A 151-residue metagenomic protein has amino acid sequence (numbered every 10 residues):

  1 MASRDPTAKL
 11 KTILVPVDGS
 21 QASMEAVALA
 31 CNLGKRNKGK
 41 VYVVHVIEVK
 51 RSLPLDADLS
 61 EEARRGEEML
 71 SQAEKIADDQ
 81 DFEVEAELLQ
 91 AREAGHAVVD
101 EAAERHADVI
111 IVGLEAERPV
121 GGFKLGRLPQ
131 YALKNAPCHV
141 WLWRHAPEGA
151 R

Functional and structural regions predicted by a protein language model:
M1-A8, D78-I110, Q130, P147-R151: Structural beta-alpha unit
A2-S60, I76-E85, N135: Small/aliphatic-rich secondary-structure junction motif
P16, Q90, G113: Conserved residues at the C-terminal ends of beta-strands
D18, E115, H145: Flexible loop residues that form catalytic and substrate-binding hotspots at small-molecule/glycan-binding clefts
A30, A73, V98, A132: Aromatic/hydrophobic pocket-lining residues that form π-stacking "cages" and hydrophobic walls in ligand
V44, E87-L89, W143: Structural motif
A57-R65, K124: Alpha-helix N-cap and loop-to-helix initiation/capping positions
V112-N135, E148-R151: Glycine-rich, Arg-bearing micro-motifs that act as flexible, cationic patches
